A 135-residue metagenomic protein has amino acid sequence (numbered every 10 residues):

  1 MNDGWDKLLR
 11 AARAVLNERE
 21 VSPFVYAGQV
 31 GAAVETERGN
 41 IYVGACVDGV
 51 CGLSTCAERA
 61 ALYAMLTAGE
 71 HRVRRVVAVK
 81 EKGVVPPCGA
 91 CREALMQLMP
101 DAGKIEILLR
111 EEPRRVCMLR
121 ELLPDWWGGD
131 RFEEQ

Functional and structural regions predicted by a protein language model:
M1-S22, E70-Q135: C-terminal binding/interaction regions
L16, T36, D48, M65-A68 (+1 more regions): Generic helix-packing signal
Y26-E37: Short beta-strand scaffold segments in enzyme catalytic cores
N40-I41: Hydrophobic "anchor" residues
A45-S54, R59: Compact, glycine-rich, soluble single-domain proteins
R59-A60, A64-M65: Feature captures the catalytic cores and cofactor-binding loops of soluble hydro-lyases/lyases that act on carboxylate
